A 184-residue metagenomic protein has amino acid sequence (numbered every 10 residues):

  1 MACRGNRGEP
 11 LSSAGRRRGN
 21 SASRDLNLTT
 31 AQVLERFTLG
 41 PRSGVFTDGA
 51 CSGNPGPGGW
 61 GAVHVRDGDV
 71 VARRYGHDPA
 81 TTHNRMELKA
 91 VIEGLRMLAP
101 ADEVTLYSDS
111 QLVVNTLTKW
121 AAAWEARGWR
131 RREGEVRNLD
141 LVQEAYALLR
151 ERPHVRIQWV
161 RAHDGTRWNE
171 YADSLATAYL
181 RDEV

Functional and structural regions predicted by a protein language model:
M1-R36, A178: N-terminal intrinsically disordered, compositionally biased regulatory/targeting segments that precede the folded
C3-N6, S13, R17, T38 (+5 more regions): Intrinsically disordered, low-complexity segments enriched in small/polar residues
E9, N20-R24, L39, R73-G76 (+4 more regions): RNase H-like, Mg2+-dependent phosphodiesterase core, and more generally RNA phosphate-backbone-engaging helix-loop
A14, A22-L26, Q158, W168-V184: Charged phosphate-binding loop/patch that engages nucleotide di/tri-phosphates or the phosphate backbone of nucleic
R17-N20, L28, G59-V65, L112-T116: Short low-complexity stretches enriched in small and charged residues
R24-G40, R131, R137-V142: Solvent-exposed, charged interface segments at domain starts and junctions
A31-R85, K89, E93-D102, A178-V184: RNase H-like nuclease fold core
S43, A50-P57, V91-Y171, L180: RNase H catalytic domain
